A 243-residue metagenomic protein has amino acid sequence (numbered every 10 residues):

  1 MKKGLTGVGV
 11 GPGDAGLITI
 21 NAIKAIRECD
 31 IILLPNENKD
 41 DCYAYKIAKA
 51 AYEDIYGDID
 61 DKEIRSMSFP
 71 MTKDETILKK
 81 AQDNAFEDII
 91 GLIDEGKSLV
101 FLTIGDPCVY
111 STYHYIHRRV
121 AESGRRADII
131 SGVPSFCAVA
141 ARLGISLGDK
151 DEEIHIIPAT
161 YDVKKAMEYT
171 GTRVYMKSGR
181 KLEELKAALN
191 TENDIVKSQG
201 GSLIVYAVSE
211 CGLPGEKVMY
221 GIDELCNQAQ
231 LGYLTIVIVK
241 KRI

Functional and structural regions predicted by a protein language model:
M1-A15, I20-R125, M219, E224-N227 (+2 more regions): Class I S-adenosyl-L-methionine
L5, E168-I243: A contiguous loop/helix-start segment that scaffolds small-molecule binding in enzyme catalytic cores
I31, E53-G57, G91-D94, I145-G148 (+4 more regions): Generic secondary-structure signature for well-ordered alpha-helical cores
L34, R65-S68, I129, D149 (+3 more regions): Structural signal for conserved beta-strand scaffold positions within catalytic alpha/beta enzyme cores
K39-D41, T72, P134-C137, L213-G215: Short gly/pro/ser/thr-enriched loop/turn and capping motifs at secondary-structure boundaries
Y43, I104, S131-P134, R180: Short beta->alpha linker loops
D83-F86, A159-T160, L182: Structural motif corresponding to alpha-helix initiation and N-cap regions
C108-Y169, R242-I243: Class I SAM-dependent methyltransferase SAM-binding "motif I" and its flanking Rossmann-like core
